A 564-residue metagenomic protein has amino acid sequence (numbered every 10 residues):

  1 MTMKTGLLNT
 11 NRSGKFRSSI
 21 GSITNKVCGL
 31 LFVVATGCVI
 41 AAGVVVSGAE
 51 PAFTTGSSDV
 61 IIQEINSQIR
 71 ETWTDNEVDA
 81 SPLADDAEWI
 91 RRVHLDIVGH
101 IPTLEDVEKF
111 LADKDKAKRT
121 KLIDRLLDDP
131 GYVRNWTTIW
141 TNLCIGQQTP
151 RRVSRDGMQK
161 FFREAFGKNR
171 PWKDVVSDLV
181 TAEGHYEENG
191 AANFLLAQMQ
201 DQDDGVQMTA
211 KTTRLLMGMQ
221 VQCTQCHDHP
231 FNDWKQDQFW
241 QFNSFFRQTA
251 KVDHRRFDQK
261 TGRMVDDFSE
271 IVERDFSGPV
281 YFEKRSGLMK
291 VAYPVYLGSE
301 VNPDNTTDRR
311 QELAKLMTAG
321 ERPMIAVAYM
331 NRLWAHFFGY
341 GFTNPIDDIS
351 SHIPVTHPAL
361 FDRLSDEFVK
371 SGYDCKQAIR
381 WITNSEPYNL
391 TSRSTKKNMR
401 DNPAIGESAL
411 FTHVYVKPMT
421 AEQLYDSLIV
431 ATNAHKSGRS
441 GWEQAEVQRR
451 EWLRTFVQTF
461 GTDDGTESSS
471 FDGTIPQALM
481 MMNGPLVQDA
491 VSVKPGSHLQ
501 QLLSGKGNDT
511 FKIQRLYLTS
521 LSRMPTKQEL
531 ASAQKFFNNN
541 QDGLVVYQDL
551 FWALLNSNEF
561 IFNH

Functional and structural regions predicted by a protein language model:
M1-K26: N-terminal secretory signal peptides that target proteins for export/translocation
K26-A42: Bacterial N-terminal signal peptides
A41-G43, S47-T54: Boundary at the C-terminal end of the N-terminal hydrophobic targeting segment
D59-R91, I101-G131, I145-G438, E467-S468 (+3 more regions): Primarily short, surface-exposed interaction patches in extracytoplasmic proteins
N135-T138: Conserved AdoMet
V430-Q458: Catalytic and ligand-binding motifs that coordinate phosphates/metal ions in nucleic-acid-processing enzymes
Q458-G465: A structural supersecondary motif
